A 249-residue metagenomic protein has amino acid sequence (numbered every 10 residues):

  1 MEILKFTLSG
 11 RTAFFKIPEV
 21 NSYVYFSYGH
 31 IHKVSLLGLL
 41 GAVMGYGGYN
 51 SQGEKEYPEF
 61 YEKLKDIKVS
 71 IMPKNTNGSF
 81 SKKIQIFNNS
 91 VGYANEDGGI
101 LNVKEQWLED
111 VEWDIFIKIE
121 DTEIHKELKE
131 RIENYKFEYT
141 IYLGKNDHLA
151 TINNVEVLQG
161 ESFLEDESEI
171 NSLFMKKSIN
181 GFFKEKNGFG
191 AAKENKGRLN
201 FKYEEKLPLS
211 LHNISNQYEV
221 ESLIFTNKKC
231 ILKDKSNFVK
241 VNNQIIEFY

Functional and structural regions predicted by a protein language model:
M1-I3, D66-K68, D110-D114: Extracellular structured ligand-interaction cores
M1-V24: N-terminal, Lys/Arg- and Ser/Thr-rich interaction peptides
T7-S9, S70-M72, F116-K118: Residue-level recognition of well-ordered beta-strand positions that form the cores of beta-sheet-rich folds across
L8, L37-L39, W107: Long, contiguous hydrophobic alpha-helical segments, chiefly transmembrane helices and signal peptides
A13, Y25, E54-E56, G98-N102: Sparse, context-dependent recognition of short Cys/His-centered cofactor- or disulfide-binding micro-motifs
A13-F15, G45-N50, T122-H125: Primarily extracytoplasmic ectodomains and periplasmic/lumenal surface modules that are beta-strand-rich
P18-V91: Glycine/small-residue-rich interface belts in oligomeric ring/scaffold proteins and their assembly partners
K74-Y249: Internal, well-folded beta-alpha domain core
